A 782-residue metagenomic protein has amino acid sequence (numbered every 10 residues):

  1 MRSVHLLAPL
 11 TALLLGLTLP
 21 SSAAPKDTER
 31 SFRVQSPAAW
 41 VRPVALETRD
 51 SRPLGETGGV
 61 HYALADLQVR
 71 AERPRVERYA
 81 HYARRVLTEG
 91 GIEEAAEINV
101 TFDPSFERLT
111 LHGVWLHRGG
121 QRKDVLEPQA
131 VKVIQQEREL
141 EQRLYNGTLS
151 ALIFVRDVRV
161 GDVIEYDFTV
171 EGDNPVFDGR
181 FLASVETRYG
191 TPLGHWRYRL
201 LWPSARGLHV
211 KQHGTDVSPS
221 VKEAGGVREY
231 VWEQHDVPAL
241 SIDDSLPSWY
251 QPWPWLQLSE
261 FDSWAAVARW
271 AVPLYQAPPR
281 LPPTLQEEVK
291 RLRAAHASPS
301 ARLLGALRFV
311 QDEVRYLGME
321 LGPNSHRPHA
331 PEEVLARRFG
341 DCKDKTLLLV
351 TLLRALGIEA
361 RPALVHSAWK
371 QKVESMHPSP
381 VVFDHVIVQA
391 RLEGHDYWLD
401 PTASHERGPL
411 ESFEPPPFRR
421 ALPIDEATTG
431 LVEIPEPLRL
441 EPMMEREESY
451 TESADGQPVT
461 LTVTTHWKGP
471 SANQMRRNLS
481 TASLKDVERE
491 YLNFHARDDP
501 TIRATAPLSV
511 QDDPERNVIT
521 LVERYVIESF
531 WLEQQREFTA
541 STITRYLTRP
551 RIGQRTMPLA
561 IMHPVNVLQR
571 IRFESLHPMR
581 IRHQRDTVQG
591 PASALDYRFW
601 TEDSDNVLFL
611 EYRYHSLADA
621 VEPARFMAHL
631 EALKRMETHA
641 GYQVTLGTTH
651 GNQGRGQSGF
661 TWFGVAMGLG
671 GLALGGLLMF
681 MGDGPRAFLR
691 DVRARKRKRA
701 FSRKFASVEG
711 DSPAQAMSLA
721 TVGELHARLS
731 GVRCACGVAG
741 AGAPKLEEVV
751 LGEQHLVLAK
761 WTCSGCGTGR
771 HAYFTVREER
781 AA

Functional and structural regions predicted by a protein language model:
P25-R42, E171-L182, R188-M319, P323-N324 (+7 more regions): Secretory-pathway-linked proteins and extracytosolic
P25-V100, E436-W467: Early extracytoplasmic/domain-onset interaction patches
Y82, D162-I164, Y198-L200, A306 (+4 more regions): Cysteine-centered nucleophilic/redox motifs
V100-K132, L193-L208, R477-T505, V567-A592: Solvent-exposed beta-hairpin/edge-strand motifs
G113-V185, D216-W253, E447-S449, T501-Q535: A surface-exposed beta-strand-loop module
M319, K343-P435: Hydrophobic/aromatic-rich core segments of domains that either
E426-F530: Long hydrophobic segments that form regular secondary structure
G684-V757, S764-A781: Cysteine-centric segments in proteins
